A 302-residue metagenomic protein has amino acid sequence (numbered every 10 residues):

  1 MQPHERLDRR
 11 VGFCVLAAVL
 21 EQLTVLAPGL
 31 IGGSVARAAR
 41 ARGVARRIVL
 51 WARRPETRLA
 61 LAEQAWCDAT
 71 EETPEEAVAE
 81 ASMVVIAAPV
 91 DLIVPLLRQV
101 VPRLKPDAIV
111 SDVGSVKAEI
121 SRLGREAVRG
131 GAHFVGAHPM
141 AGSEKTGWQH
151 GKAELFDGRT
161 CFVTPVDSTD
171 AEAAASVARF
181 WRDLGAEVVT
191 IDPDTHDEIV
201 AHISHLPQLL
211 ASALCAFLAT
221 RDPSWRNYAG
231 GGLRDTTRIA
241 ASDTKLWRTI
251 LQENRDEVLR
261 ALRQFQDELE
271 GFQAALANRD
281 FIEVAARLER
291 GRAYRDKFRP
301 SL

Functional and structural regions predicted by a protein language model:
L16-A79: NAD(P)+-binding Rossmann beta1-loop-alpha1 motif at the extreme N-terminus of oxidoreductases
P74-L104, A108-I109: Rossmann-like NAD(P)-binding element
A87-P89, G114, P165: Glycine-rich, N-terminal phosphate-binding loop of Rossmann-like dinucleotide-binding domains
L96-Q149: Rossmann-like NAD(P)(H) cofactor-binding subdomain of soluble oxidoreductases
E154-R238: Internal alpha-helical scaffold of NAD(P)-dependent oxidoreductase catalytic cores
S224-G291: Interdomain hinge/lid region at the active-site interface of Rossmann-like NAD(P)-dependent oxidoreductases
